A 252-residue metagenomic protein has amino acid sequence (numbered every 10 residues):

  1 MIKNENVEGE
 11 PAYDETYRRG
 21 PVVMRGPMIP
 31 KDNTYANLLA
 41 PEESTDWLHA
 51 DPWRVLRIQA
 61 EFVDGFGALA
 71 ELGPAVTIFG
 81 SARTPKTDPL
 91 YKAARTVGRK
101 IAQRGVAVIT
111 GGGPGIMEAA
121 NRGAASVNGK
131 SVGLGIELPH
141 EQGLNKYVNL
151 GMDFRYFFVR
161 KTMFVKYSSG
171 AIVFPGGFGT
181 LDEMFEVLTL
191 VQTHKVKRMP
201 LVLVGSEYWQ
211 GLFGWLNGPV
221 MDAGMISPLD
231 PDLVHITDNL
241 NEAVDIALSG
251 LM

Functional and structural regions predicted by a protein language model:
I2-A36, P41-L134: Glycine-rich beta-alpha loop segments
N4, L69, V127, Y167 (+4 more regions): Change "in soluble alpha/beta enzymes" to "in soluble alpha/beta proteins
L69-E71, K100-A102, A124-A125, Q142-K146 (+3 more regions): Solvent-exposed alpha-helices and their adjacent loops that cap or buttress functional pockets in soluble metabolic
P74-T77, V106-A107, G129-G133, N149-G151 (+3 more regions): Structural motif
G115-F174: Acidic/glycine-enriched connector segments
E137-G143, T180, Y208-G211: Short gly/pro/ser/thr-enriched loop/turn and capping motifs at secondary-structure boundaries
R155-E207, S249-M252: Active-site/ligand-binding-proximal alpha/beta "capping" segment
L203-M252: C-terminal functional extensions of proteins
